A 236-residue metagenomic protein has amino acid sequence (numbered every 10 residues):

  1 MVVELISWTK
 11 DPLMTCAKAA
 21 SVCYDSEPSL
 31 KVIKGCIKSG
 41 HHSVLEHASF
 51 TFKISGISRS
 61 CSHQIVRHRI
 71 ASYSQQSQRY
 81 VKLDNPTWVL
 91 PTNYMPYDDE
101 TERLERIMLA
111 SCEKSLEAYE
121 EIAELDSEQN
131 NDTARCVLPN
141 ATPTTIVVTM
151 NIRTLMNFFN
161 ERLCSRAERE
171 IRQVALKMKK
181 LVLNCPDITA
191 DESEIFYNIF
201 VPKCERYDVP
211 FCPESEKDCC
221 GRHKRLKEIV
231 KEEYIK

Functional and structural regions predicted by a protein language model:
M1-K236: Family-specific signature for flavin-dependent thymidylate synthase
